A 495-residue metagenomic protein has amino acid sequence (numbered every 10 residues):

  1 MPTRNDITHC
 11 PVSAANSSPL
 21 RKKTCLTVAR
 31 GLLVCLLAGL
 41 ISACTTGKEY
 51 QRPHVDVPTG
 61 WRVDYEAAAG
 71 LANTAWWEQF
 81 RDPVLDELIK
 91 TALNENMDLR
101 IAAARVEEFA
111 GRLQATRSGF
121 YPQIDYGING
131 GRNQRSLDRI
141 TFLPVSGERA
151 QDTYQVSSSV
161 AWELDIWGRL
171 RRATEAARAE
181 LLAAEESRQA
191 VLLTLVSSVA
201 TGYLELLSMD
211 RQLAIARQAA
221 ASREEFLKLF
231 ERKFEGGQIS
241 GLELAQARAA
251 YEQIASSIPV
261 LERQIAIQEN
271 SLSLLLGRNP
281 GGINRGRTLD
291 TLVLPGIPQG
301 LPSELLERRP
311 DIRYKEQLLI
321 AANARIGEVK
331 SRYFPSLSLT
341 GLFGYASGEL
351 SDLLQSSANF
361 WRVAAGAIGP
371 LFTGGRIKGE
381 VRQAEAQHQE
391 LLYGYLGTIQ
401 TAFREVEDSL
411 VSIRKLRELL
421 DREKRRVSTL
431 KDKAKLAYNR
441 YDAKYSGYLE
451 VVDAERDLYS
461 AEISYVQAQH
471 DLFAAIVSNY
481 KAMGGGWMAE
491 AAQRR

Functional and structural regions predicted by a protein language model:
M1-T27: N-terminal secretory signal peptides that target proteins for export/translocation
T27-V34: Sec-dependent signal peptide recognition, specifically the positively charged N-region followed immediately by
S42-A43: C-terminal motif of bacterial Sec signal peptides marking the signal peptidase cleavage site
T46-P53, A75, R81-L88, E95 (+7 more regions): Small/polar-residue-enriched beta-strand and adjacent coil segments characteristic of outer-membrane beta-barrel
Y50-A72: Post-signal peptide N-terminal segment of mature Sec-exported envelope proteins
A102-T116, V191, L195-R217, S222-R232 (+5 more regions): Amphipathic alpha-helical coiled-coil segments
Q218-A221, Q238-S240, I258-L306, G447 (+1 more regions): Short, solvent-exposed, mixed-charge loop/turn linkers that connect secondary-structure elements
E235-R263, S464: Repeat-solenoid scaffold signature
